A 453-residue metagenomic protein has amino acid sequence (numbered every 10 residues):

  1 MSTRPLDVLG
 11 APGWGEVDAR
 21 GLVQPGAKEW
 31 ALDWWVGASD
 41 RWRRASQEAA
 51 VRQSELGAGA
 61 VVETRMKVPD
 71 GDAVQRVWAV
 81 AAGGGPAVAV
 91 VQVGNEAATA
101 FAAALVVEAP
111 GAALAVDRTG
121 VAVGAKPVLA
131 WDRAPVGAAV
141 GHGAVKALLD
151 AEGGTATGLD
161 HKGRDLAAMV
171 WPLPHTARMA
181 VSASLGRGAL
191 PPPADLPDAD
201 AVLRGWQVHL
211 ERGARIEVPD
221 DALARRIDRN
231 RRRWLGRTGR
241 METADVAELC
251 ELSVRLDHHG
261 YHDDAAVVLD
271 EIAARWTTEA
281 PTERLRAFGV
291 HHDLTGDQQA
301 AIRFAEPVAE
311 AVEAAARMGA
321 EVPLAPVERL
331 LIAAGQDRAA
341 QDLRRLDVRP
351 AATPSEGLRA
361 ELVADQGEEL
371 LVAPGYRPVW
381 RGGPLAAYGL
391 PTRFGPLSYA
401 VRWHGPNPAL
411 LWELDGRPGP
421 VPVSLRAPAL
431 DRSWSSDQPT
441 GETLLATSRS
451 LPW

Functional and structural regions predicted by a protein language model:
M1-I227, A247, A265, Q336-W453: Terminal accessory carbohydrate-recognition/targeting modules of carbohydrate-active enzymes
G158-K162, V208-A334, A340-D342: Substrate-binding groove/exosite segments of carbohydrate-active enzymes
